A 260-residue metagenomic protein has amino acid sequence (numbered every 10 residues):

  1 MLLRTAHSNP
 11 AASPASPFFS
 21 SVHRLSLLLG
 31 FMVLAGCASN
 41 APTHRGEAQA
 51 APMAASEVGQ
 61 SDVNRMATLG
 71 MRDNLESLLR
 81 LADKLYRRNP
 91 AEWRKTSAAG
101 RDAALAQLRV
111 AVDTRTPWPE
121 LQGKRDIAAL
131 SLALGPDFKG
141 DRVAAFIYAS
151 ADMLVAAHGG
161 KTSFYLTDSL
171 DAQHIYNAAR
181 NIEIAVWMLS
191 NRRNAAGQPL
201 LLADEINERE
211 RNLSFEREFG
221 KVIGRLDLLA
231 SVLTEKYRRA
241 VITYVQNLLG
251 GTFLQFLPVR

Functional and structural regions predicted by a protein language model:
M1-S21: N-terminal secretory signal peptides that target proteins for export/translocation
L2-T5, G46, A230-L233: A broadly tuned "polar low-complexity/structure-edge" signature
A11, G30-F31, V245: Enrichment for repetitive, rod-forming helical segments
H23-L28: Sec-dependent signal peptide recognition, specifically the positively charged N-region followed immediately by
V33-G36: C-terminal motif of bacterial Sec signal peptides marking the signal peptidase cleavage site
A38-V143: N-terminal Sec/ER secretory leader and immediately downstream segment of secreted/extracellular precursors
K95-Y244, L248: Mature extracellular/secreted ectodomains of secretory-pathway proteins
T243-R260: Short, low-complexity, Pro/Ser/Thr/Gly-rich segments in the mature regions of secreted, periplasmic
